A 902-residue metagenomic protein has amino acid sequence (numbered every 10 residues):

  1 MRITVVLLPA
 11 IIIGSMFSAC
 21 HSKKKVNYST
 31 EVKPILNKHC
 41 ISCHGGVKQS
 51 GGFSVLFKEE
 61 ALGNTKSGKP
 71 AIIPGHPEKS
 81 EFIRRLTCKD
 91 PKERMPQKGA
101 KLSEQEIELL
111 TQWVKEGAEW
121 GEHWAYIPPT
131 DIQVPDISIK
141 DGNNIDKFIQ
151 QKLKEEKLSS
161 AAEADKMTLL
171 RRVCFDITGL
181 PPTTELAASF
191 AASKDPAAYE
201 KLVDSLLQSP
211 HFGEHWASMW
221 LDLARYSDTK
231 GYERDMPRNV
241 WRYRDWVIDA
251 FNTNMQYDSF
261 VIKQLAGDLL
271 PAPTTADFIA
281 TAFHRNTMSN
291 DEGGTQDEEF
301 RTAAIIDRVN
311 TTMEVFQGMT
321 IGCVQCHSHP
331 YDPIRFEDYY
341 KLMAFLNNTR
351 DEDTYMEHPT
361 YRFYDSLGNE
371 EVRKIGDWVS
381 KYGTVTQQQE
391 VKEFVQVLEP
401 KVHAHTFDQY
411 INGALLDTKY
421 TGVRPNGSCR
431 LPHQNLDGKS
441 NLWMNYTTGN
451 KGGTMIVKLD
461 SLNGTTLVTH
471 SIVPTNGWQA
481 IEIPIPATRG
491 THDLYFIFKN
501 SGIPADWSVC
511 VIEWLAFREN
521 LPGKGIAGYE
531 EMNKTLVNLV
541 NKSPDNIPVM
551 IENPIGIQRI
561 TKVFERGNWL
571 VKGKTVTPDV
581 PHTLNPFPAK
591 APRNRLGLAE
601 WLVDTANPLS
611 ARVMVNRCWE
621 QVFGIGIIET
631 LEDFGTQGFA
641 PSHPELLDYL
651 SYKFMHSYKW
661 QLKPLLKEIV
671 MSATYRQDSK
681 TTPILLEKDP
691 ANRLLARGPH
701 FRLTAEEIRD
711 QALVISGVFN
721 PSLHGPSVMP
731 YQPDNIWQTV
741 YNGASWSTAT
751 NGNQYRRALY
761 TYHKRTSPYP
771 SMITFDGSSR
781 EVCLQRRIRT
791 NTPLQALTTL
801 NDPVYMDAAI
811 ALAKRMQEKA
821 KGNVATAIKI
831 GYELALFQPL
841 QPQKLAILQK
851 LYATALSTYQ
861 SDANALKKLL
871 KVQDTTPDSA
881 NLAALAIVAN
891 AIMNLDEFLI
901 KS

Functional and structural regions predicted by a protein language model:
M1-V26: Bacterial Sec-dependent N-terminal signal peptides
C20-T111, E119-D146, Q150-Q151, M167 (+10 more regions): Solvent-exposed helix-loop boundary motif
S138-R172, D176-H211, S227-P271, K524-T750 (+6 more regions): Primarily short, surface-exposed interaction patches in extracytoplasmic proteins
A198-R335, L342-M343, N347: Extended surface/linker regions that mediate inter-domain or inter-protein docking in multi-component redox
V315-I321, Y331-I334, L602-N616, L794: Structured ligand/cofactor/substrate-binding pocket environments in proteins
N347-R350, Y355-K419, Q711, L723 (+2 more regions): Catalytic cores of secreted or luminal carbohydrate-active enzymes
D377-T535, L539-K542: Extracytoplasmic
A889: Aromatic-residue-lined binding/catalytic grooves and analogous aromatic/hydrophobic interfacial grooves in multimeric
